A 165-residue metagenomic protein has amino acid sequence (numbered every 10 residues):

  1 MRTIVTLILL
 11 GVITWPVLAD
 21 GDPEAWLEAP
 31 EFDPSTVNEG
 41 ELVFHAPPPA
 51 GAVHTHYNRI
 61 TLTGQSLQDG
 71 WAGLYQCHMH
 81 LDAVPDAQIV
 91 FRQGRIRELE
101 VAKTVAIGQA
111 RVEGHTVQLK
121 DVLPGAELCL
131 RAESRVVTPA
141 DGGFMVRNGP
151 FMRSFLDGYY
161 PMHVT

Functional and structural regions predicted by a protein language model:
M1-T3: Positively charged n-region of N-terminal signal peptides that target proteins for export
T6-T14: Bacterial N-terminal signal peptides
A19-L67, L156: N-terminal, polar/Ser/Thr-rich
E31-F32, V37-E41, L81-V112, D157-T165: Solvent-exposed beta-hairpin/edge-strand motifs
Y57-T63, G73-Y75, E113-Q118, V146-F151: Short structured motifs
N58-I60, L74-Q76, A87, L128-L130 (+1 more regions): Hydrophobic residues positioned within well-ordered beta-strands of beta-sheet architectures
D69-D82: Short beta-strand elements of extracellular/lumenal beta-sandwich folds
H115-T165: Surface-exposed, acidic/Ser/Thr-rich flexible loop segments
